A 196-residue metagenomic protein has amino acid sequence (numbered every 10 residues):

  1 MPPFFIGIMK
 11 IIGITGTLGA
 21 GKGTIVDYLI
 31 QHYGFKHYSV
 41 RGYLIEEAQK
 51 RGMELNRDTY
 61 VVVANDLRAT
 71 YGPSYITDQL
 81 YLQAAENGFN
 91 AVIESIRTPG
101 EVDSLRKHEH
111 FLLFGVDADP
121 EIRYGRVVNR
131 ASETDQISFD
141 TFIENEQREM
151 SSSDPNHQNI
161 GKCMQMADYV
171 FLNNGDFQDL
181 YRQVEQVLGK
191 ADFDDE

Functional and structural regions predicted by a protein language model:
I8-I12: Extreme N-terminal starter segment of soluble prokaryotic enzymes
T17: P-loop (Walker A) phosphate-binding loop of NTP-binding proteins
A20: ATP-binding Walker
G23: Walker A/P-loop
F35-V92, I96-D103, T134, D140-I143: ATP-dependent small-molecule kinase phosphotransfer cores that center on conserved nucleotide phosphate-binding segments
S74, R130-Q183, V187-K190: Small-molecule kinase domains that catalyze NTP-dependent phosphoryl transfer to phosphate-bearing small molecules
E94-S95, H108-E133: Conserved phosphate-donor/acceptor-positioning beta-strand/loop module used by diverse small-molecule
